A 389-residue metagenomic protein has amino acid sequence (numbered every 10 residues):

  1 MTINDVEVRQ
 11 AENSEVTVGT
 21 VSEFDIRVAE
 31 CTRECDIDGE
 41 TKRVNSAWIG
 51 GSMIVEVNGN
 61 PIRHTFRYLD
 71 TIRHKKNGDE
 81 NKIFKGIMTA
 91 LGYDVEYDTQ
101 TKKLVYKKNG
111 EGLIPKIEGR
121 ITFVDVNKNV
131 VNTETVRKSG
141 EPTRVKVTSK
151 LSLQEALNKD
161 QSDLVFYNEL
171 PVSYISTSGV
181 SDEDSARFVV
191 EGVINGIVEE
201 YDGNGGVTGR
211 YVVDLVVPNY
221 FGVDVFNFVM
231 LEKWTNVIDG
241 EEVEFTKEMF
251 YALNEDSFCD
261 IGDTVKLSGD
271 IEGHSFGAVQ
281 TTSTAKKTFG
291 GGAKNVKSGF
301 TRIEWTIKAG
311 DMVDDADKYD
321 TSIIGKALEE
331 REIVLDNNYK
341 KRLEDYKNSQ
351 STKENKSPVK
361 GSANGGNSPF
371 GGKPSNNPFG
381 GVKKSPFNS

Functional and structural regions predicted by a protein language model:
M1-S389: OB-fold and OB-like single-stranded nucleic-acid-recognition modules and their adjacent interaction interfaces
